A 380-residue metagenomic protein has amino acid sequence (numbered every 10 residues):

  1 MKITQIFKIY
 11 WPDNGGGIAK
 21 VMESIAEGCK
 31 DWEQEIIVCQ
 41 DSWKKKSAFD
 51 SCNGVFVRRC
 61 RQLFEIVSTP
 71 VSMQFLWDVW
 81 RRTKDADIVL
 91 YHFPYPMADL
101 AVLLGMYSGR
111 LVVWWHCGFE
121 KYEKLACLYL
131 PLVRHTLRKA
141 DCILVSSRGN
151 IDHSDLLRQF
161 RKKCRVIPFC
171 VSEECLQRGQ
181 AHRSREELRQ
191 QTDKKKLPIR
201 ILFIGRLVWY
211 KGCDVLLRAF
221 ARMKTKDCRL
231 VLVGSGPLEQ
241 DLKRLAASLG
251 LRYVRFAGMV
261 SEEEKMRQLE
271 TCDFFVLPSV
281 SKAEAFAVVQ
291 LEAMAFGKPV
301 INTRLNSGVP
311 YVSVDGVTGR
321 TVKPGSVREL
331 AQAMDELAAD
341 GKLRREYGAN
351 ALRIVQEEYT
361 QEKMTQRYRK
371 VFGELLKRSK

Functional and structural regions predicted by a protein language model:
T4, L188-R189, D193-K211, L217-F220 (+1 more regions): Conserved donor-binding/catalytic core segment of Leloir-type glycosyltransferases
I6-G15, V21-S68: N-terminal strand-loop element at the rim of the active site of nucleotide-sugar-dependent glycosyltransferases
Y91-A98: Short His-centered aromatic/hydrophobic patch
R138-R178: A short, active-site helix/loop in glycosyltransferases that binds the activated sugar's phosphate group
Q240-V260: Nucleotide-activated donor-binding/catalytic signature segment of Leloir-type glycosyltransferases, i.e., the conserved
E270-A285, K298: Acidic donor-binding loop of glycosyltransferase active sites
P299-T303: Short hydrophobic beta-strand element within catalytic cores of glycosyltransferases and related nucleotide-activated
P310-E336, K342-L343: Change "using UDP/GDP/dTDP sugars" to "using nucleotide sugars
